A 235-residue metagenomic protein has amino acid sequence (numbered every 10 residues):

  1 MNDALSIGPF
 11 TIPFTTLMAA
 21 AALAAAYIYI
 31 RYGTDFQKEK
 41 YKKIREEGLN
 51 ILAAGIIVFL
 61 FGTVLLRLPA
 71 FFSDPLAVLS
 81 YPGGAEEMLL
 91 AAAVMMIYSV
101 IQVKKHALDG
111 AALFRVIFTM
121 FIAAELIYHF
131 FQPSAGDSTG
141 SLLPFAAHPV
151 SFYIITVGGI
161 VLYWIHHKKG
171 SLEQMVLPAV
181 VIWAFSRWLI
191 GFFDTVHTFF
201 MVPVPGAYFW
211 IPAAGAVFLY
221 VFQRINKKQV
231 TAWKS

Functional and structural regions predicted by a protein language model:
M1-S235: Hydrophobic, membrane-interfacing alpha helices
